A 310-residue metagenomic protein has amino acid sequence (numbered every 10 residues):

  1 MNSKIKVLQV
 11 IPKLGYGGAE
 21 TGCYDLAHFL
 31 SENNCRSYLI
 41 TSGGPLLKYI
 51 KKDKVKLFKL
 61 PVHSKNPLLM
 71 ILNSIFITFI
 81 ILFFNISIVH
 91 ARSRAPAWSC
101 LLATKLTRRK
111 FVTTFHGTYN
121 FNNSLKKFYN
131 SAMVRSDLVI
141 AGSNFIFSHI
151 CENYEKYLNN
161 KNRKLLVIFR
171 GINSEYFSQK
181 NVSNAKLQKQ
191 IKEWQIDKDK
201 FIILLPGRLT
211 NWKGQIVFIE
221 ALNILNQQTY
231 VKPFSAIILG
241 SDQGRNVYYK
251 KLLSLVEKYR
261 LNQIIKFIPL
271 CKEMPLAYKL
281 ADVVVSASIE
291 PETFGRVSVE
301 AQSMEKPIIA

Functional and structural regions predicted by a protein language model:
Q9-G17, T21-L68, Y157-K164, G244: N-terminal strand-loop element at the rim of the active site of nucleotide-sugar-dependent glycosyltransferases
E20-D25, F201, L205-Q227, K250 (+1 more regions): A conserved mid-protein helix/loop that constitutes part of the nucleotide-sugar donor-binding site
L39, P307-A310: Short hydrophobic beta-strand element within catalytic cores of glycosyltransferases and related nucleotide-activated
L39-P45, I172, P206, S235-K250: Glycosyltransferase donor-sugar binding loop
A91-A97, F115: Short His-centered aromatic/hydrophobic patch
S136-V167, I172-F177: A short, active-site helix/loop in glycosyltransferases that binds the activated sugar's phosphate group
E155-K156, S178-I196, L252-S254: A short helix/loop element that forms part of the nucleotide-sugar donor recognition site in Leloir-type
G244-Y249, L261-C271, A277: Active-site donor-binding acidic/aromatic loop of nucleotide-activated sugar and phosphosugar transferases involved
